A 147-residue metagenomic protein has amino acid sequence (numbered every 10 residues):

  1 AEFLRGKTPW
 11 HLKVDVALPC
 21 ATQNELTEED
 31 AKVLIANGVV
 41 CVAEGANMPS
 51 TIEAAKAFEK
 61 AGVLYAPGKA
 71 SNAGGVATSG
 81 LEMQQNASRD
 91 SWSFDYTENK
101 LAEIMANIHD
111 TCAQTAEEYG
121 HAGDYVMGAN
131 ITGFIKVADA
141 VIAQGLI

Functional and structural regions predicted by a protein language model:
A1-D30: A structured beta-alpha segment of the ubiquitous adenosine-cofactor-binding alpha/beta core
I35-I147: Adenosine-phosphate binding glycine-rich loop
